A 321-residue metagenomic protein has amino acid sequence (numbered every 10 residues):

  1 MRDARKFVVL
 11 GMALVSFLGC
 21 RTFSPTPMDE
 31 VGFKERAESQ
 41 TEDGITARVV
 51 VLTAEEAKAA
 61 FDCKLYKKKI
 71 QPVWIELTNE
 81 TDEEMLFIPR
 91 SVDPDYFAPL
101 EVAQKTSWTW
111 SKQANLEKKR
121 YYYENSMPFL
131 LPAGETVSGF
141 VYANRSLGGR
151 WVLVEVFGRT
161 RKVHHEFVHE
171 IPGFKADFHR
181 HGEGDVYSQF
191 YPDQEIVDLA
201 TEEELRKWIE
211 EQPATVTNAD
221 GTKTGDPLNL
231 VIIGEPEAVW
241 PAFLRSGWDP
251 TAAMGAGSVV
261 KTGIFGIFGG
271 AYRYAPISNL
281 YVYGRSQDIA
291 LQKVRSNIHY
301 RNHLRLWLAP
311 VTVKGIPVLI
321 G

Functional and structural regions predicted by a protein language model:
F17-G19: C-terminal motif of bacterial Sec signal peptides marking the signal peptidase cleavage site
R21, M28, K34, D95 (+1 more regions): Surface-exposed edge beta-strand/loop patches
P27-K67, I209-E210: Low-complexity, acidic Ser/Thr/Pro/Gly-rich terminal tails and inter-domain linkers that flank the onset of structured
A57-W74, T81-E84, L130-P132, D220-G221: Short, solvent-exposed beta-strand/turn "edge" segments of beta-rich domains on protein surfaces
E80-P132, V137: The feature marks short-to-medium sequence segments in extracytoplasmic or secretory-pathway proteins
E83-S91, V152-V154, W240-L244: Short, hydrophobic/aromatic beta-strand segments
Q212-A242: Terminal, regulation- and interaction-focused segments at domain boundaries
M254-G321: A cross-kingdom signal targeting lumenal/periplasmic-facing segments of multi-pass membrane and secretory-pathway
